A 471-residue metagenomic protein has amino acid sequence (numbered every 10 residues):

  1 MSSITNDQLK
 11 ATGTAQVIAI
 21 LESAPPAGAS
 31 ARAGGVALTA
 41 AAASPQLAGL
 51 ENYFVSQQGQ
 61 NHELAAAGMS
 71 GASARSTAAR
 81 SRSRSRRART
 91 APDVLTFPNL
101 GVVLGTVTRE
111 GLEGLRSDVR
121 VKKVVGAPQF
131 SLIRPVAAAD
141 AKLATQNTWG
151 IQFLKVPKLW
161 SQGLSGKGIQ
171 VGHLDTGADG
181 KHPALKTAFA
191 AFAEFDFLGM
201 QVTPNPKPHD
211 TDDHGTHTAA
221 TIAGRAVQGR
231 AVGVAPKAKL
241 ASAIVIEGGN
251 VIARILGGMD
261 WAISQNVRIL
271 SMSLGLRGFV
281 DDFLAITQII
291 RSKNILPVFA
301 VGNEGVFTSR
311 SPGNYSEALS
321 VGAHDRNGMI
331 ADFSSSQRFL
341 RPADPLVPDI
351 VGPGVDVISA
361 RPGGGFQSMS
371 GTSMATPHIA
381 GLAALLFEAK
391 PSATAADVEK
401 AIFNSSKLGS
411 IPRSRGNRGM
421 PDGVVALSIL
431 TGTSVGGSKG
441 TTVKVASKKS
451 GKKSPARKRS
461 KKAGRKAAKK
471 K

Functional and structural regions predicted by a protein language model:
M1-A11, P92-L95, T106-L112, V136-H173 (+4 more regions): N-terminal domain-start motif of subtilase-like serine proteases
N6, I269-S271, E388-K452, K469-K471: C-terminal subdomain of the subtilisin-like protease fold in secreted/lumenal serine endopeptidases
V17, L21-E22, W149, F153-T203 (+2 more regions): Acidic-leg catalytic submotif of subtilisin-like serine proteases
I18-A19, L104, Q170-H173, A220 (+8 more regions): Structural recognition of the beta-strand scaffold that forms the well-ordered cores of secreted hydrolase catalytic
A67, A72-G150, P157-K158, K471: Autoinhibitory propeptides
S165-K167, R225, S242-E317, L340-P345 (+6 more regions): Substrate-binding/access-modulating region of protease and related hydrolase catalytic domains
D175, R310-E388, S392, S428-T431: Extracellular S/T/G-rich loop segment that most often corresponds to the catalytic His/Ser-adjacent loop
T176, L198-G278, G322-N327, K390 (+1 more regions): Subtilisin-like peptidase catalytic core
